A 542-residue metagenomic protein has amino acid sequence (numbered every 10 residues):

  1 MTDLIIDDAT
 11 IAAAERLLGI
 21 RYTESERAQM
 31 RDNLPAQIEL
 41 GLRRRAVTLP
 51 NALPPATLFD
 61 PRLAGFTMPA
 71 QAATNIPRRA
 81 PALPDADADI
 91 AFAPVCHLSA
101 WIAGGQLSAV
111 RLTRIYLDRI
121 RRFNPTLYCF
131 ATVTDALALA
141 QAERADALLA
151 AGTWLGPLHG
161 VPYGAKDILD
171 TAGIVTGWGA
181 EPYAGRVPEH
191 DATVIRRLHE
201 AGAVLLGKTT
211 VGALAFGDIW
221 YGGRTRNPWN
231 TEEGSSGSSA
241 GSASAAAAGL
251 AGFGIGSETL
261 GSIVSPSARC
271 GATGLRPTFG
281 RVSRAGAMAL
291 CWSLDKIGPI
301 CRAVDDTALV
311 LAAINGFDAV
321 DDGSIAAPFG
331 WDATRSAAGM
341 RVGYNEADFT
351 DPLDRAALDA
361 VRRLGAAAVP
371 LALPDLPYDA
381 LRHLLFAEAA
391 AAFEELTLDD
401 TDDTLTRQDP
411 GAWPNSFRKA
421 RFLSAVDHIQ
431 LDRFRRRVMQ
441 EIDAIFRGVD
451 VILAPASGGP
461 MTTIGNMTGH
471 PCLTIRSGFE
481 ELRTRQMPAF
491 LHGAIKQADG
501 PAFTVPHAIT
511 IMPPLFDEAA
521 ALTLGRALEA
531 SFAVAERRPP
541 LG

Functional and structural regions predicted by a protein language model:
T10-E26: Mature N-terminal segment immediately following signal peptide/propeptide cleavage in secreted/periplasmic
R21, H97-G104, Y183-R186, D295-R302 (+2 more regions): Short, well-ordered beta-strand elements within core beta-sheets of diverse protein domains
Y22-L260, D359-A360: Gly/Ser-rich catalytic/binding loops embedded in alpha/beta enzyme cores
N75-A88, L158-W178, S336-N345, H383-Q440 (+1 more regions): Short helix-loop capping/hinge segments that flank enzyme active sites or metal/cofactor-binding pockets
I76-P81, R276-L358, D399, A530-G542: A short helix-breaking turn/cap at a secondary-structure junction
G105, G160, K166, E200 (+6 more regions): Glycine-rich, small-residue loops and helix-cap segments that act as flexible hinges at active-site edges
Q106-L117, E143-D146, G330-D332, T350-P374 (+2 more regions): Acyltransferase
H190-I314, P455, N466-S477, P506-T510: Short glycine/serine-rich loop segments
